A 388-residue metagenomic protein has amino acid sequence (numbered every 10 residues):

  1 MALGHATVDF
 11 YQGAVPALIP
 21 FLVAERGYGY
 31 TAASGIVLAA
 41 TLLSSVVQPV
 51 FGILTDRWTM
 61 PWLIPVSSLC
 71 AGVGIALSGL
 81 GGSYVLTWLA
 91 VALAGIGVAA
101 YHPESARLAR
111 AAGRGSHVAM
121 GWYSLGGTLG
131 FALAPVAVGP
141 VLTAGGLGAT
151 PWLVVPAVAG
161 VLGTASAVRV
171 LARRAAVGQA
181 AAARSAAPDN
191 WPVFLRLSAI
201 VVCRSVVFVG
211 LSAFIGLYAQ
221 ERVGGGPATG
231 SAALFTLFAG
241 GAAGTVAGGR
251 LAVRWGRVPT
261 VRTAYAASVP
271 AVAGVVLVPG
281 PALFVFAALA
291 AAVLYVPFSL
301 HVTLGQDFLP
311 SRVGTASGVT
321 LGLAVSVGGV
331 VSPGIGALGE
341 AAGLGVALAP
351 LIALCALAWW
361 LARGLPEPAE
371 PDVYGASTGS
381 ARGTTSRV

Functional and structural regions predicted by a protein language model:
V15-P16, P192-A243: Extracytoplasmic gate region of multi-pass secondary transporters
V46-G82: Conserved MFS/SLC helix-loop-helix module at the cytosolic interface between two early adjacent transmembrane helices
V47-T59, L142, G244-G256, G339-E340: Helix-to-loop junctions at the C-terminal end of transmembrane segments in multipass secondary transporters
W62-A76, P259-A273, I352: Structural signature of the two symmetry-related core transmembrane helices
A90-G126: Cytoplasmic helix-loop-helix junction between adjacent transmembrane helices in 12-TM secondary transporters
Y123-A172: Helix-loop-helix hairpin linking two adjacent transmembrane segments in secondary transporters
R257-H301: C-terminal transmembrane helical hairpin of 12-TM major facilitator-type secondary transporters
P310-L344: A late C-terminal transmembrane helix in Major Facilitator Superfamily
